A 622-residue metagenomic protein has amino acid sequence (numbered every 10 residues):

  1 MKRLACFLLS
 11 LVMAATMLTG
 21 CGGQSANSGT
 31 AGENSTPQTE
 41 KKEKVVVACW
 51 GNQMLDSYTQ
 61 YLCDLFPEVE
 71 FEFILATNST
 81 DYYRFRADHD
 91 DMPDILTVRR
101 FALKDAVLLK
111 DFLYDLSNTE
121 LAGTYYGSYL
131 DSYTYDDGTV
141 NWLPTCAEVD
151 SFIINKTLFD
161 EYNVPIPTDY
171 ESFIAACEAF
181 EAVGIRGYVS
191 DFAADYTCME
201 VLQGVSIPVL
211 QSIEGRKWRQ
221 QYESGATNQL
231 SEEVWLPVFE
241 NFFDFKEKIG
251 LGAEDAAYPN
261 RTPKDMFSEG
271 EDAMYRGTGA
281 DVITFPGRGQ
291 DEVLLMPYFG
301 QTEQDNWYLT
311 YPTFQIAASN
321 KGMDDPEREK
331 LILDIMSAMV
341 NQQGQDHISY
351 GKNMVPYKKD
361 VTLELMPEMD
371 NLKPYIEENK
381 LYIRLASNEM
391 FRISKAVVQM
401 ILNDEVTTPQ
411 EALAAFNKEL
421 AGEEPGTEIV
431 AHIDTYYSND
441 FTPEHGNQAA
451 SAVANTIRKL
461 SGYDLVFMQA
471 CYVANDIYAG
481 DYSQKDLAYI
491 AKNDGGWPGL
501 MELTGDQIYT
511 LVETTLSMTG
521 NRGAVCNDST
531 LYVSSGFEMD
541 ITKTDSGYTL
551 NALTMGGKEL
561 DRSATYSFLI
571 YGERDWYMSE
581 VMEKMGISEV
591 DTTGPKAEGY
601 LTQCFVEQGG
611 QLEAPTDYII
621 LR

Functional and structural regions predicted by a protein language model:
C6, C21-L103, L121, I166 (+1 more regions): Conserved N-terminal structural module of periplasmic/extracytoplasmic solute-binding proteins
E72, T310, S349-G422: C-terminal capping/gating helix-and-loop segments adjacent to ligand/active sites or protein-protein/ligand interfaces
F85, P93-D94, A122-T157, R186-D191 (+2 more regions): A structural signal for short loop-to-beta-strand junctions that line the ligand-binding cleft of periplasmic/secreted
R99-S151, P165, I174, E200-V201 (+2 more regions): Hinge/lid segment of periplasmic solute-binding proteins
N141-T145, I174-T227, D272: Extracytoplasmic/periplasmic solute-binding protein
Y222-A256: Glycine-centered hinge/linker elements that transmit conformational signals in sensory and ligand-binding systems
G287-Y350: Extracytoplasmic/periplasmic substrate-recognition and gating elements
N447, S451-R622: Feature captures C-terminal
